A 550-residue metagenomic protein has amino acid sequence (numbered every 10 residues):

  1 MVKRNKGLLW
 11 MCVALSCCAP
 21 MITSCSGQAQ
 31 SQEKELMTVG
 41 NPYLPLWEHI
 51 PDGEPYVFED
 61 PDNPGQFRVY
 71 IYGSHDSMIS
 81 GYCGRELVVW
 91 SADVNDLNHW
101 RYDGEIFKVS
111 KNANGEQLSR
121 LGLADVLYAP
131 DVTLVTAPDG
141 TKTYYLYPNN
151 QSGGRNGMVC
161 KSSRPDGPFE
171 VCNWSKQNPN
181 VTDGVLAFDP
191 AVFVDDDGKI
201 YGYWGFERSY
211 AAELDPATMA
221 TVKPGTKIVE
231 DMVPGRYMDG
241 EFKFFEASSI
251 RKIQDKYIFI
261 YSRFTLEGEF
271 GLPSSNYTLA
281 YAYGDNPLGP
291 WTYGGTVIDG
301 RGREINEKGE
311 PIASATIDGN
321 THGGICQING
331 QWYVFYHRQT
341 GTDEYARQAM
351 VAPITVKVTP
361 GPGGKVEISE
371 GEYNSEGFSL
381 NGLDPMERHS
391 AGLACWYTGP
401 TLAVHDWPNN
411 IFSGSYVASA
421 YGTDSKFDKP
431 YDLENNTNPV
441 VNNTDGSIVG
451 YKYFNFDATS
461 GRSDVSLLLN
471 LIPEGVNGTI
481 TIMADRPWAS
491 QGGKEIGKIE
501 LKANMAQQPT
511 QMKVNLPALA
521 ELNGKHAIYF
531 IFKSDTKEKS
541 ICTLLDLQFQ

Functional and structural regions predicted by a protein language model:
M1-V2, A19: Compositionally biased, low-complexity segments enriched in small residues
V2-M11: Bacterial N-terminal signal peptides that target proteins for export
C12, C17-C18: Cysteine-centered motifs
M21-S24: C-terminal motif of bacterial Sec signal peptides marking the signal peptidase cleavage site
G27-Q550: Carbohydrate-active catalytic/glycan-binding domains of CAZyme proteins, especially the secreted or lumenal ectodomains
